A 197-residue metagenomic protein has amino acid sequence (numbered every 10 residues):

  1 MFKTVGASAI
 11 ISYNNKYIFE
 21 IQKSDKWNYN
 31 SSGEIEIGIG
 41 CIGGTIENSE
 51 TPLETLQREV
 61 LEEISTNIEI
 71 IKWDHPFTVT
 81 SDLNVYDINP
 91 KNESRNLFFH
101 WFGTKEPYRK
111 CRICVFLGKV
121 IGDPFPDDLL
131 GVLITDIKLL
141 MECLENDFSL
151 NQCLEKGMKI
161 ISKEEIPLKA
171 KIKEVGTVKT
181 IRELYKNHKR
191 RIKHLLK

Functional and structural regions predicted by a protein language model:
M1-I42, L53, I68-E69: N-terminal strand-loop-strand
W27-N28, T78-L83, P124-D127, C143: Short catalytic/ligand-binding loop motif for oxyanion handling, primarily in non-cytosolic enzymes, centered on
I35-I37, W101, P107-K197: Nudix hydrolase/Nudix homology domain
N48-T55: N-terminal phosphate-binding loop and adjacent alpha-helix
S65-G122: Active-site segment of metal-dependent pyrophosphate-handling enzymes, primarily the Nudix hydrolase catalytic core
